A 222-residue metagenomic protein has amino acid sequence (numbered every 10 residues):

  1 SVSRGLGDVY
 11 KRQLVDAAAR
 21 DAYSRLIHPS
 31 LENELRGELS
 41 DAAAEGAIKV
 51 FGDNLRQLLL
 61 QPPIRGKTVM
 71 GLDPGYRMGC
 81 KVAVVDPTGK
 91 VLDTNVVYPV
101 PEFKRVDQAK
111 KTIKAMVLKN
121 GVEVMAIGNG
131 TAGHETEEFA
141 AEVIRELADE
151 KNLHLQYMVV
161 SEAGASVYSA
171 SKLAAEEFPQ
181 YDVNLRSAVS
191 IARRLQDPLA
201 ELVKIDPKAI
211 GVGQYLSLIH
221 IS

Functional and structural regions predicted by a protein language model:
S1-Y10, I219-H220: Single conserved hydrophobic/aromatic residue that forms the stacking wall/gate of nucleotide- or nucleobase-binding
D8-L39: Low-complexity, highly charged intrinsically disordered N-terminal segments that act as targeting/localization
R25-N33, V85-T88, V167, S222: Flexible hinge/switch segments at interdomain interfaces of large molecular machines
G37-K49: Short acidic-aromatic active-site loops that bind/stabilize oxyanions
A47-L59, R65-K67, L72, R77-L218: Phosphate- and other anionic-substrate recognition elements at nucleic-acid/protein interfaces
